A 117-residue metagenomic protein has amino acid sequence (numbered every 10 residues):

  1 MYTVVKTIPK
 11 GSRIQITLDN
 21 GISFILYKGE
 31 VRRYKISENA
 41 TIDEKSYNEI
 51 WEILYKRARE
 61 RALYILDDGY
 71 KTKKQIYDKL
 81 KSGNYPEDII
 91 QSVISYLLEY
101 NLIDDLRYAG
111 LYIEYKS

Functional and structural regions predicted by a protein language model:
M1-S117: An alpha-helical, amphipathic repeat domain used for nucleic-acid recognition, typified by the mTERF helical solenoid
